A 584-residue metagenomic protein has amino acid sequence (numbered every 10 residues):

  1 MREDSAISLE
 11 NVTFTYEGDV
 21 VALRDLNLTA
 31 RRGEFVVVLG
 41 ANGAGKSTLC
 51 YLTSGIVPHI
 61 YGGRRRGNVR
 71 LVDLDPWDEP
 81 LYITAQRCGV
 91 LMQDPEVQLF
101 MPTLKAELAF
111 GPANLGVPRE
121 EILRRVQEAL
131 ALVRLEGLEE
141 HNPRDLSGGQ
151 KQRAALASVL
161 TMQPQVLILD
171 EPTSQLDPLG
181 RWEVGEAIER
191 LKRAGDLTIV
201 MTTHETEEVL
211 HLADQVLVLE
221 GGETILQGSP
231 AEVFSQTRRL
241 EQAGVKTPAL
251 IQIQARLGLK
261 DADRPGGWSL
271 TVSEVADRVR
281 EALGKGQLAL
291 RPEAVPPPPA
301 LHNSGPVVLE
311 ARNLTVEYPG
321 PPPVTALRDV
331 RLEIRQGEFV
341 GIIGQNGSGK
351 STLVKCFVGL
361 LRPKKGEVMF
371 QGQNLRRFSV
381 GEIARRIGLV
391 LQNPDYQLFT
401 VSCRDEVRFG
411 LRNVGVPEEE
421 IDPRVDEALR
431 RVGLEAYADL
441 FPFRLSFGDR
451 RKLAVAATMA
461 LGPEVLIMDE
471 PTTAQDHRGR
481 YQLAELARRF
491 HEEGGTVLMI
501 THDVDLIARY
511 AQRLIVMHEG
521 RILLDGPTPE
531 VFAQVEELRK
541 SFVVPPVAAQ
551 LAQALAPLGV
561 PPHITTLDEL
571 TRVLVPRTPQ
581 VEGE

Functional and structural regions predicted by a protein language model:
L39-A41, I343-Q345: The feature captures the beta-strand-to-loop junction immediately N-terminal to the Walker
S54, V358: Helix-to-loop junction immediately C-terminal to a conserved catalytic motif
G62-L74, G366-N374, I383: Conserved ABC transporter NBD signature motif
E120-L138, R408, E419-Y437: Conserved ABC ATPase "signature" region
N142-L146, Q150, F441-L445: Conserved ABC ATPase signature
L167-D170, L466-D469: Catalytic Walker B motif of ABC-type/P-loop ATPase nucleotide-binding domains
G221-G222, E519-G520: Conserved ABC ATPase "signature" C-loop
